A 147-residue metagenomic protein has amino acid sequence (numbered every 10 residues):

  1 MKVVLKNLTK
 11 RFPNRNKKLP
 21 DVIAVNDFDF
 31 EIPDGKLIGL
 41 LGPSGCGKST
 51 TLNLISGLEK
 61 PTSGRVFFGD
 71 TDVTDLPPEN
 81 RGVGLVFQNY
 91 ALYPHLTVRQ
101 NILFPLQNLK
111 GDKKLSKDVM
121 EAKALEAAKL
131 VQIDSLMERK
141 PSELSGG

Functional and structural regions predicted by a protein language model:
M1-G146: ABC family nucleotide-binding domain
